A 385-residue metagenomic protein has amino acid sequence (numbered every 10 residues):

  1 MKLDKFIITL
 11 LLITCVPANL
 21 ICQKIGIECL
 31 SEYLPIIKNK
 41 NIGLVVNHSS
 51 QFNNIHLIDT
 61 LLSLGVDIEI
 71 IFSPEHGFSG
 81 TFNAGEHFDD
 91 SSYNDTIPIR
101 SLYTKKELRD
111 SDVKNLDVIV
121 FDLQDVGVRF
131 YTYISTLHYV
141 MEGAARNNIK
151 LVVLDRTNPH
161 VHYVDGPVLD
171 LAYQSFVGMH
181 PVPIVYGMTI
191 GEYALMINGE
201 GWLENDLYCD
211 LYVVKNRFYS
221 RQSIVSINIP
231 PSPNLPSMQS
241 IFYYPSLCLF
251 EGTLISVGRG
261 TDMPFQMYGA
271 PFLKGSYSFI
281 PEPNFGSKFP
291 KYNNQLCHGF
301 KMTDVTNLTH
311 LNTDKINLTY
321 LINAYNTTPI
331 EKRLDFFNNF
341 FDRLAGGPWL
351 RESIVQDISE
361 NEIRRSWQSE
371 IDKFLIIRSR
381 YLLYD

Functional and structural regions predicted by a protein language model:
M1-K24: Bacterial Sec-dependent N-terminal signal peptides
D67-E75, L154: Short internal beta-strands
G80-G85, V152-Q174: Glycine-rich, charge-decorated loop segments at or immediately adjacent to ligand/cofactor-binding or catalytic sites
F88-L116, V128: Glycine-rich oxoanion-binding loops at beta->alpha junctions
D125-L137: Glycine/threonine-rich flexible loop motifs
Q174-P245: Conserved anion/nucleotide-ligand pocket segment
R217-N293: Glycine-rich, aromatic-lined ligand/substrate-binding cores of catalytic and carbohydrate-binding domains
P264, Y268-Q368: Conserved functional hotspot residues or short segments at active or partner-binding sites across diverse domains
